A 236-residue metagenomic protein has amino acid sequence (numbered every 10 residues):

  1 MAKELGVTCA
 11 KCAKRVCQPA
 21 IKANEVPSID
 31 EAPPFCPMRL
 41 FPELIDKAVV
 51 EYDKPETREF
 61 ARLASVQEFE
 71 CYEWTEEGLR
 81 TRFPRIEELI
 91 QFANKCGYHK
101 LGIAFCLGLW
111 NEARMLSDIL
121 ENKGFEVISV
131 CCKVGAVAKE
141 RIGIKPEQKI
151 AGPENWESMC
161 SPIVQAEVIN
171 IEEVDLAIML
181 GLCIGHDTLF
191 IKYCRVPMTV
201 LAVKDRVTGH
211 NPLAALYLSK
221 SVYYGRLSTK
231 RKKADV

Functional and structural regions predicted by a protein language model:
M1-V236: An N-terminal assembly and electron-transfer interface module characteristic of large anaerobic redox and radical
